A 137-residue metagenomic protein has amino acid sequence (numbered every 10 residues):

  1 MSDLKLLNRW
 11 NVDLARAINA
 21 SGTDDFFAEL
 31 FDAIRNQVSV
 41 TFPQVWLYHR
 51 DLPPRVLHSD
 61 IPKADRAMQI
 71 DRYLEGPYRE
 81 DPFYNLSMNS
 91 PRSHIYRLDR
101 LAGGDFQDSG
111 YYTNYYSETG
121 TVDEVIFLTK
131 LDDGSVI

Functional and structural regions predicted by a protein language model:
S2-V136: Regulatory input/activation interfaces that engage signals or partners
